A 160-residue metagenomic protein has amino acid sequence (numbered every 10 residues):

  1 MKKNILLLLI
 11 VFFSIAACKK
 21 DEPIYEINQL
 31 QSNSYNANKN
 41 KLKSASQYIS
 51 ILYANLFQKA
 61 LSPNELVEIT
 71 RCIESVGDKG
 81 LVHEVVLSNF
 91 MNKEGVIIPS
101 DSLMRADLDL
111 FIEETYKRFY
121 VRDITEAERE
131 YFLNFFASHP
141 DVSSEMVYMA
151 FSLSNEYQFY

Functional and structural regions predicted by a protein language model:
M1-N4: Positively charged n-region of N-terminal signal peptides that target proteins for export
L6-L9: Sec-dependent N-terminal signal peptides
V11-F12, V147: Intrinsic disorder/low-structure terminal segments
S14-A17: C-terminal motif of bacterial Sec signal peptides marking the signal peptidase cleavage site
K19-Y160: Substrate/cofactor-recognition hotspot
